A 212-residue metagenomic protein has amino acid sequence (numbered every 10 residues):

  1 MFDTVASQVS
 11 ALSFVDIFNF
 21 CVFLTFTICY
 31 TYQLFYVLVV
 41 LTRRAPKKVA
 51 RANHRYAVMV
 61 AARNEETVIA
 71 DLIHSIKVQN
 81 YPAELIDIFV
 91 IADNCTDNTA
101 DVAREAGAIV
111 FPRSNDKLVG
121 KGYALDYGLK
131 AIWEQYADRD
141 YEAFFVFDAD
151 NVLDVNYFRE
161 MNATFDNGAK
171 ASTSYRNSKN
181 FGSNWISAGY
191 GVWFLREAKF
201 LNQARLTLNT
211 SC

Functional and structural regions predicted by a protein language model:
M1-A52, E105: N-terminal membrane-anchoring/stem segments of glycan-assembly enzymes
H54-A57, D87: Cell-envelope/extracellular polymer assembly enzymes that use nucleotide-activated donors
V60-I73, N94: Active-site beta-to-alpha loop of glycosyltransferases that engages the nucleotide-sugar donor
A70, D97-R104, P112, N156: Acidic helix N-cap motif at the loop->helix transition within catalytic regions of sugar-transfer enzymes
H74-L85: Short, acidic, metal-binding catalytic loop of nucleotide-sugar glycosyltransferases
A92-A100, N115-K117, V152: A conserved acidic beta->alpha catalytic loop
N98, D140-Y141, F147-T164: Acidic donor-binding/catalytic loop of UDP-sugar-dependent glycosyltransferases, especially processive GT2
S114, V119-A137, F158-C212: Long helical/loop segments within the catalytic core of UDP-sugar-dependent glycosyltransferases, especially the large
